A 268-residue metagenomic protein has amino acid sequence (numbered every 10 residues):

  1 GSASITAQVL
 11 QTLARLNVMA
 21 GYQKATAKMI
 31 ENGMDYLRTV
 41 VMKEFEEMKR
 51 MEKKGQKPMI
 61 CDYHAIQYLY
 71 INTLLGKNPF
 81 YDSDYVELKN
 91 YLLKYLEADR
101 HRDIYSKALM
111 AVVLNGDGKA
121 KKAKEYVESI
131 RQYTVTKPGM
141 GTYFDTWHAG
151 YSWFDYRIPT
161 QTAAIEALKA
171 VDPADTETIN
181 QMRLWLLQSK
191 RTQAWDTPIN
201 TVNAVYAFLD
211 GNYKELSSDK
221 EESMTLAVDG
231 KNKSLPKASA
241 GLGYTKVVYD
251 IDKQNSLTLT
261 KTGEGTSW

Functional and structural regions predicted by a protein language model:
G1-A20: A conserved hydrophobic secondary-structure block that centers on an alpha-helix together with its immediately flanking
Q23-W268: Long, domain-scale non-catalytic interaction/scaffolding regions in large secretory-pathway and trafficking proteins
